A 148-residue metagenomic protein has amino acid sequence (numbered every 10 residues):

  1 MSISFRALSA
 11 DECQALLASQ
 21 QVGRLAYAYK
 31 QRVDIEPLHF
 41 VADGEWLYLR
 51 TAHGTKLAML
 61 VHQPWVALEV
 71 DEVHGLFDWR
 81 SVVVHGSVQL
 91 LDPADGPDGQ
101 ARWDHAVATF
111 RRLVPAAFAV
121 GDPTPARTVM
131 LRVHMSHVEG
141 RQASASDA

Functional and structural regions predicted by a protein language model:
M1-A18: Extreme N-terminal tail/first-helix region
S2, E72-A148: Charged, gly/pro-rich active-site loop segments
A10, V22, W65, M135: ATP/adenylate-binding site constellation spanning eukaryotic-like Ser/Thr protein kinases, ABC-transporter
Q20, I35, A42-G44, V61-W65 (+2 more regions): Short connector loops at helix/strand junctions that flank enzyme active sites, especially segments positioning acidic
Q20-A52, L68: Short beta-strand segments
D43-G44, K56-M59, G99: A short local loop/turn or secondary-structure capping micro-motif enriched for an aromatic residue
L49-W79: Helix-adjacent hinge/juxtasegments
